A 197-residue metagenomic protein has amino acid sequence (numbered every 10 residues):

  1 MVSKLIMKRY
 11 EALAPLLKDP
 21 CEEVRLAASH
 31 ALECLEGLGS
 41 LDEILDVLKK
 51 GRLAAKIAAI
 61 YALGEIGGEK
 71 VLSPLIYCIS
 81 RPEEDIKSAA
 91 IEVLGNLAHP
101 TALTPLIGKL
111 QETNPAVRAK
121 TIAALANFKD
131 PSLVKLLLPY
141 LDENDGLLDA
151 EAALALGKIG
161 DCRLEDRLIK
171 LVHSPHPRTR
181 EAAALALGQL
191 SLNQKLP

Functional and structural regions predicted by a protein language model:
M1-V2, E22-E23: Intrinsic N-terminal pre-sequences and regulatory tails
S3, A31-C34, A62, V93 (+4 more regions): Core register positions within helices of long alpha-helical scaffolds
S3-K18, G37-K49, G68-S80, H99-Q111 (+3 more regions): Amphipathic alpha-helical scaffolding segments comprising HEAT/armadillo-like alpha-solenoid repeats
L26-A31, L53-E65: Non-membrane alpha-helical segments in proteins
P82-E92, A98-P100: Helix-adjacent hinge/juxtasegments
V117-K158, R163-L171, P175-T179, L185: Solenoidal tandem-repeat scaffolds enriched in leucines and small polar residues
